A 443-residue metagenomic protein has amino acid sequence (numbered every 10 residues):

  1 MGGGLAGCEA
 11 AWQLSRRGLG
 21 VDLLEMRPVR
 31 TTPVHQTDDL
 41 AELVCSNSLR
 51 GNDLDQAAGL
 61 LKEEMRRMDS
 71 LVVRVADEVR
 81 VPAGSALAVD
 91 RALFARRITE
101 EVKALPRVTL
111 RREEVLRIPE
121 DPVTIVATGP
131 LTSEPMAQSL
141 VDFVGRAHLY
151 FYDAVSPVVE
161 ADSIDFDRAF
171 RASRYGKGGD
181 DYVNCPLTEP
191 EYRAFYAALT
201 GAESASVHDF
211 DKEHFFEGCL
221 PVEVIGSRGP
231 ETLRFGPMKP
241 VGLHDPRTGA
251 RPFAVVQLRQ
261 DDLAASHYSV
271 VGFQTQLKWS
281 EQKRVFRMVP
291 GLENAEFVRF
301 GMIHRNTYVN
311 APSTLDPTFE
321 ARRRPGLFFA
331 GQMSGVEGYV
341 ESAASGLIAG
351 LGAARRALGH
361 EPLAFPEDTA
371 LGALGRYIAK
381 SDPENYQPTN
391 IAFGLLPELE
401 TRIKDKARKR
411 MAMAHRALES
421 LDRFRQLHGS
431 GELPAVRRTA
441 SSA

Functional and structural regions predicted by a protein language model:
G2-L5: Glycine-rich Rossmann-fold phosphate-binding loop(s) that bind the pyrophosphate of adenine dinucleotide cofactors
W12-R74, E367-D382, Y386: N-terminal FAD cofactor-binding segment of flavoenzymes
R17, V29, A92, E101-R284: Predominantly flavin-linked oxidoreductase catalytic cores and closely associated redox partners
D22, V241-L263, V271-A295, D405-A443: Rossmann-like nucleotide/phosphate-binding core characteristic of flavoprotein oxidoreductases
P28, M333, G352-A443: Glycine- and aromatic-enriched mobile tails/lids
L60-E64, M68-T109: N-terminal Rossmann-like dinucleotide/flavin-binding domain of flavoprotein oxidoreductases that bind FAD/FMN
V270-V336, A343-A344, L363-K380, N385-N390: A glycine-rich dinucleotide-binding beta-alpha-beta segment and adjacent secondary-structure elements that constitute
E341-R356: An active-site-proximal "capping" alpha-helix that borders the catalytic cofactor pocket
